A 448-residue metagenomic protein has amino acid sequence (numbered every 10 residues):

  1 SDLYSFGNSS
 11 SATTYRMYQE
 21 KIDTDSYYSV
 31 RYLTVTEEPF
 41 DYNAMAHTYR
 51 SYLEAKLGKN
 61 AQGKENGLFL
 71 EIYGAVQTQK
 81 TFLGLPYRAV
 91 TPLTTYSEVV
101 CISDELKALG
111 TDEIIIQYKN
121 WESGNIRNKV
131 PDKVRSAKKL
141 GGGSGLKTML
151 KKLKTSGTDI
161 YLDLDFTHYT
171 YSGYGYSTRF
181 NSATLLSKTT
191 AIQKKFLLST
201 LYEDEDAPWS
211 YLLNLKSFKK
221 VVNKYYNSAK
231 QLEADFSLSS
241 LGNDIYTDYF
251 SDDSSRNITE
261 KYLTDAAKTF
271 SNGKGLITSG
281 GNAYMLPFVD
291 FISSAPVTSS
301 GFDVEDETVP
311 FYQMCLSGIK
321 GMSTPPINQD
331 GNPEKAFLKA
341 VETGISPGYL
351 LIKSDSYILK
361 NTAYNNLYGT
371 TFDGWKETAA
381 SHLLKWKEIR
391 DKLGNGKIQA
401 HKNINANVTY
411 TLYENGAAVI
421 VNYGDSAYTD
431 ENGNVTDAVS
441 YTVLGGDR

Functional and structural regions predicted by a protein language model:
S1, I22-T24, F166-Y169, G173-A234 (+1 more regions): Active-site-proximal substrate-binding groove within the catalytic cores of carbohydrate-active enzymes
S1-T91, V100-L109, E113: Carbohydrate-recognition beta-sandwich/jelly-roll modules in extracellular/periplasmic carbohydrate-active proteins
T36, P86-L93, T362, N366-G369 (+1 more regions): Generic amphipathic alpha-helical segments used as scaffolds and interaction surfaces in large, multi-domain proteins
F40-N43, H47, S97, S144-T148 (+2 more regions): Generic alpha-helical secondary structure signal
M45-T48, Y52, T95-E98, I102-E105 (+1 more regions): An active-site-proximal structural segment forming one wall of the substrate-binding cleft that immediately precedes
E65-K151, S156-S217, T247: Aromatic-lined carbohydrate-binding/catalytic grooves of carbohydrate-active enzymes
I116-Y118, L162, S237-S240, T278: Conserved beta-strand positions
